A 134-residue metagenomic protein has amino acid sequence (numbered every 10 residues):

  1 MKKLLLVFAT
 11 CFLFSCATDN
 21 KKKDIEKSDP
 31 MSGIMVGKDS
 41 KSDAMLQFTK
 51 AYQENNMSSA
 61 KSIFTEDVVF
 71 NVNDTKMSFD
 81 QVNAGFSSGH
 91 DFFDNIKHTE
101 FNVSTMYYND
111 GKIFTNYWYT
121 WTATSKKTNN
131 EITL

Functional and structural regions predicted by a protein language model:
M1-L4: Positively charged n-region of N-terminal signal peptides that target proteins for export
L6-F8: Sec-dependent N-terminal signal peptides
F12-S15: C-terminal motif of bacterial Sec signal peptides marking the signal peptidase cleavage site
A17-M57, S62: Short, low-complexity N-terminal intrinsically disordered segments enriched in polar/charged residues
M31, M35, I63, D67-S78: A short gly/proline-enriched turn/hairpin at secondary-structure junctions
F48, S59-K61, V68, V82 (+1 more regions): Hydrophobic pocket/interface hotspot
K50-Q53, M57, T65-V69, S87-N95: Sec-exported extracytoplasmic/periplasmic mature domains
S87-T133: Surface-exposed, charged secondary-structure patches
